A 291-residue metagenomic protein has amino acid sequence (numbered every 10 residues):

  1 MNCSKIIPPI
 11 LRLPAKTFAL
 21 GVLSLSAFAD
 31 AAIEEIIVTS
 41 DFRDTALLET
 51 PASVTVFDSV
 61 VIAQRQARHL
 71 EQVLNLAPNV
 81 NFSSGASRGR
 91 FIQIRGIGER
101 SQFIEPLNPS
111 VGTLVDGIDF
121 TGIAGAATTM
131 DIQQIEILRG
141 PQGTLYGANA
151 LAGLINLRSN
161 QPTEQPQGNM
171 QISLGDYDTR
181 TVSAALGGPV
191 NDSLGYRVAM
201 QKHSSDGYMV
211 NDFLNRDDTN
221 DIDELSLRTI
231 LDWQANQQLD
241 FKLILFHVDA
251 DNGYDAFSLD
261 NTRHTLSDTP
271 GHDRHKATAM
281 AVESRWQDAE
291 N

Functional and structural regions predicted by a protein language model:
E34-R65, V73, R90-Q93, S110-V111: N-terminal periplasmic "start-of-domain" segments of outer-membrane beta-barrel proteins
V54, I62, L74, I135-G140 (+2 more regions): Non-catalytic regulatory/gating segments with a bias toward low-complexity or hydrophobic composition
R65, G89, S110, A152 (+3 more regions): Transmembrane beta-barrel architecture of outer-membrane proteins
L70-E71, F91-Q93, L114, I137 (+3 more regions): N-terminal periplasmic accessory domains that precede and gate Gram-negative outer-membrane beta-barrel machines
E71, N75-I118: Extracytoplasmic beta-strand/coil segments of soluble accessory domains associated with Gram-negative outer-membrane
Q102-F103, S110-P141: Short acidic/polar hinge/loop motifs at secondary-structure boundaries that mediate gating or recognition
I137-L138, P166-N169, V210-N215, T262-D268: Extracytoplasmic loops and strand-loop junctions of Gram-negative outer membrane beta-barrel proteins
Q167-N169, L174-S205, M209-N252, T278: Transmembrane beta-barrel wall of Gram-negative outer-membrane proteins
